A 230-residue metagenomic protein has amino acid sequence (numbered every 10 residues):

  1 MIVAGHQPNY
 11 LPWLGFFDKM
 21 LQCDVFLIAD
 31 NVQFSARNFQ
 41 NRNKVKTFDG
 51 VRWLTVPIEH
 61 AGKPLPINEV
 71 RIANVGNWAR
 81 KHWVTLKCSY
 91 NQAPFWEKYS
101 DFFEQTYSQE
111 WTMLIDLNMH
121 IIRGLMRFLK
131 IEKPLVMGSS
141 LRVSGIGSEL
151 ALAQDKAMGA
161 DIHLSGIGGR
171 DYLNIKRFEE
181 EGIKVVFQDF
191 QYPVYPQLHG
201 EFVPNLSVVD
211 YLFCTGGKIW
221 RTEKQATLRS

Functional and structural regions predicted by a protein language model:
M1-S230: Residues lining hydrophobic/aromatic ligand-binding pockets adjacent to catalytic sites
